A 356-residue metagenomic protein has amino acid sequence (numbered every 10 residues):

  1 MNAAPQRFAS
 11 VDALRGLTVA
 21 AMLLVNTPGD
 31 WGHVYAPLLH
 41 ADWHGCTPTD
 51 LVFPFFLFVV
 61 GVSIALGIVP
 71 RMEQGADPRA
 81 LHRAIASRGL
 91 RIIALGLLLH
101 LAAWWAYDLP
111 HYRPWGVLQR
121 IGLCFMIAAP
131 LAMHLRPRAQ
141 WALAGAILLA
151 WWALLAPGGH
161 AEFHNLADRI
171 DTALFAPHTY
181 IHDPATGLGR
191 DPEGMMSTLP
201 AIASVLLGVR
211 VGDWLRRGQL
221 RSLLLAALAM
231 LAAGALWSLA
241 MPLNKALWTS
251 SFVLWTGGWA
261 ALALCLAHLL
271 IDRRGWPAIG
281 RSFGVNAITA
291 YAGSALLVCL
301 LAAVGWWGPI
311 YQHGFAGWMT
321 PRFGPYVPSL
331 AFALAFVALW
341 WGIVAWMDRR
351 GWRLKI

Functional and structural regions predicted by a protein language model:
M1-I356: Alpha-helical transmembrane segments and their immediate juxtamembrane cytosolic regions
